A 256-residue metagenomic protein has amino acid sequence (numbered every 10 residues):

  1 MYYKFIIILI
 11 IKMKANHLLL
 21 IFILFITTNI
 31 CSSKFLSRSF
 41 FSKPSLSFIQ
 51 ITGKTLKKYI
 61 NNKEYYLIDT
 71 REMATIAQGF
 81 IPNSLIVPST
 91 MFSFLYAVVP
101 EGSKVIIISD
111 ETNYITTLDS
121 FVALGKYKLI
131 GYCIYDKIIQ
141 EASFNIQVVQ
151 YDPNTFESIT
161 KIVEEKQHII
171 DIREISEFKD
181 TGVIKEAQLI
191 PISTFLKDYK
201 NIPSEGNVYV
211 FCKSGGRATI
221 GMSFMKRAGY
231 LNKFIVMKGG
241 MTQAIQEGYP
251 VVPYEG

Functional and structural regions predicted by a protein language model:
F5: Cationic, low-complexity basic patches in intrinsically disordered or flexible, solvent-exposed regions
I8-S32: Classical Sec-dependent N-terminal signal peptides that target proteins to the secretory pathway
I30-Q50, E64-Y66, M73-H168, I172-Y209 (+1 more regions): Rhodanese-like catalytic fold shared by cysteine-dependent sulfurtransferases and DSP/PTP-type phosphatases
L56: Iron-sulfur-cluster electron-transfer modules
Y59: Ligand-binding pocket segment of bilobal, Venus flytrap-like solute-binding proteins
